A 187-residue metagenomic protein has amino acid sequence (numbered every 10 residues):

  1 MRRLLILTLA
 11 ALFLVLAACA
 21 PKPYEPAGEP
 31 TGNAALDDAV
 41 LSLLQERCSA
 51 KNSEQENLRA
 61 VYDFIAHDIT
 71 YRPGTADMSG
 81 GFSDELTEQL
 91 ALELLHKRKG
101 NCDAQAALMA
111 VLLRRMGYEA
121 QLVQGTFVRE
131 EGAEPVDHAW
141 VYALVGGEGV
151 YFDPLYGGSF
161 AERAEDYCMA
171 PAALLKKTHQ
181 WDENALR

Functional and structural regions predicted by a protein language model:
M1-L4: Positively charged n-region of N-terminal signal peptides that target proteins for export
A11-L12: Repetitive helical segments and hydrophobic/amphipathic motifs
V15-A18: C-terminal motif of bacterial Sec signal peptides marking the signal peptidase cleavage site
A20-K22: Bacterial signal peptide processing site
P30-H96: Secondary-structure boundary elements
D63, A104-A173: Hydrophobic/aromatic-rich core segments of domains that either
E165-R187: Low-complexity, Gly/Ser/Thr/Pro-rich intrinsically disordered linker/tail segments
